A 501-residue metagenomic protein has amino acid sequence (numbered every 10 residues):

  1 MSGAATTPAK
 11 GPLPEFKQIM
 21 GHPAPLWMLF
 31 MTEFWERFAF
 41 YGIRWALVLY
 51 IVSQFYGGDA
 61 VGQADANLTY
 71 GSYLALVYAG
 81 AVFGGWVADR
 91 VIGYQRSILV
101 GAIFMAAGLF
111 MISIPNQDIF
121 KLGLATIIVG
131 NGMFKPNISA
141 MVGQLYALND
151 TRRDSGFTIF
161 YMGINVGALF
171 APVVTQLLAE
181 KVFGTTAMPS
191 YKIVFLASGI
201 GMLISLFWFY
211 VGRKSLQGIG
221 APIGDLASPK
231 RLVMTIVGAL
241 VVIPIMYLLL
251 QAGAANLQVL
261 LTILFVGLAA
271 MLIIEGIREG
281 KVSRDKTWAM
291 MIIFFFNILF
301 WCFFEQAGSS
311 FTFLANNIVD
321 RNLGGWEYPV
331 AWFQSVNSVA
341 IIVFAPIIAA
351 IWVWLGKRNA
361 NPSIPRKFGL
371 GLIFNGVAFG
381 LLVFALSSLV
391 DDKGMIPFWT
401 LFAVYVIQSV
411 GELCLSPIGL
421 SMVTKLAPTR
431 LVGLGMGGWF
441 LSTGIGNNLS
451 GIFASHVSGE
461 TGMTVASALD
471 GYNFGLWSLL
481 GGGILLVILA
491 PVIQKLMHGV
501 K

Functional and structural regions predicted by a protein language model:
M1-H22, L148, A179-T312, N317-N322 (+2 more regions): Intracellular loop-helix junctions on the cytosolic face of multi-pass helical membrane proteins
F34, G108, I119-F134, F294 (+1 more regions): Hydrophobic core of transmembrane alpha-helices in multi-pass small-molecule transporters, especially MFS/SLC-type
I43-A66, E180, A307-F333: Short amphipathic helix-loop junctions that connect adjacent transmembrane helices in Major Facilitator Superfamily/SLC
R44-W45, V82-F83, V166-V182, G380 (+4 more regions): A gly/Pro-rich, aromatic-decorated transmembrane alpha-helix motif that marks the paired, flexible gating helices
N67-A88, K135, L169-A171, S335-A350 (+1 more regions): Central cavity-lining transmembrane alpha-helices of secondary-active solute carriers, predominantly the Major
R90-A102, D150, S283, W354-N375 (+1 more regions): Cytoplasmic membrane-interface "Motif A"-like loop-to-helix N-cap segments of 12-TM Major Facilitator Superfamily
V100-K121, L370-K393: C-terminal ends and interior cores of transmembrane alpha-helices in multi-pass membrane transporters/permeases
R152-E180, V194-S205, V237-G238, Q334-I341 (+1 more regions): Glycine-rich segments within core transmembrane alpha-helices of 12-TM secondary carriers
